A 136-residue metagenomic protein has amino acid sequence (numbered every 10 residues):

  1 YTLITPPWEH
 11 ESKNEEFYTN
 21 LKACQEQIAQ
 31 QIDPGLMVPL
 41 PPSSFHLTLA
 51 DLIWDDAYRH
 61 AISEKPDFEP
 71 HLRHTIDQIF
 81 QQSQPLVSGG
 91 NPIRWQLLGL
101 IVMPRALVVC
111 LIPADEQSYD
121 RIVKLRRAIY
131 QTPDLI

Functional and structural regions predicted by a protein language model:
Y1-I136: Histidine-dependent nucleotide/RNA phosphoesterase domain, centered on the 2H-phosphoesterase fold with its duplicated
